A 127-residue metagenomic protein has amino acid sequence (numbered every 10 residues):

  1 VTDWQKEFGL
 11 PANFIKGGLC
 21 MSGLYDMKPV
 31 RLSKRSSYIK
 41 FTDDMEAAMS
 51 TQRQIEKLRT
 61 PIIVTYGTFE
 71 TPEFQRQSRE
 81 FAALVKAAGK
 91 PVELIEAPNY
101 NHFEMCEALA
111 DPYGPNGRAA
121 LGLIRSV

Functional and structural regions predicted by a protein language model:
V1-S36, E46-A47: Primarily recognizes the serine-hydrolase "nucleophile elbow" in alpha/beta-hydrolase and SGNH/GDSL folds
G9, R53-Q54, K86: A general structural signal for stabilizing positions within well-ordered secondary structure
P11-N13, I55-L58: Short, conserved loop/helix-junction motifs that constitute active-site signature segments in enzyme catalytic cores
F14-K16, T60-P61, K90: Loop/turn elements at helix/coil->beta-strand transitions in domains of secreted/extracellular proteins
D26-M27, F69-E73: Acidic catalytic loop of the alpha/beta-hydrolase fold
K40-R53: Alpha-helical scaffolding within the catalytic cores of extracellular/periplasmic polymer-degrading hydrolases
L58-R59, V64-G67: Short beta-strand/loop motif that positions the catalytic acidic residue of the alpha/beta-hydrolase fold
T65, Q75-A82, K86-V127: C-terminal catalytic histidine-bearing segment of alpha/beta-hydrolase fold enzymes
